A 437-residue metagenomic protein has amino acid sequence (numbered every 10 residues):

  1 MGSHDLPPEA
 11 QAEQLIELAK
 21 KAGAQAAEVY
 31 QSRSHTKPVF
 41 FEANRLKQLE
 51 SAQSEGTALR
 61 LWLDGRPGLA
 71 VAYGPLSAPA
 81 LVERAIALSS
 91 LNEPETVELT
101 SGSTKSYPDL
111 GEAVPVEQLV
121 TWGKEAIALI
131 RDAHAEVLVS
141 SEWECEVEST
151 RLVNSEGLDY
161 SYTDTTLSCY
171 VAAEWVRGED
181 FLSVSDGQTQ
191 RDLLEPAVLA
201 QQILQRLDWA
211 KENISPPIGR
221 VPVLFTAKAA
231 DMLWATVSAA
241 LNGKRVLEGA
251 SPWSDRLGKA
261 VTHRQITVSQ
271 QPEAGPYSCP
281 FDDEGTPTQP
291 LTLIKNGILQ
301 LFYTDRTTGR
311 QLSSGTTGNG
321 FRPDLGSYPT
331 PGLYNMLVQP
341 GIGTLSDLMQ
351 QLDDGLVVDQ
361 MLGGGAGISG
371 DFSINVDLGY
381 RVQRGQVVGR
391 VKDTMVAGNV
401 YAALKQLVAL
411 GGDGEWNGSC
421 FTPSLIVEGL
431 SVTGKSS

Functional and structural regions predicted by a protein language model:
M1-C279, T286-Q289, K295-I298, R384-Q386 (+2 more regions): Active-site bordering "gate/hinge" segments that shape substrate access to catalytic or cofactor-binding pockets
S103-S106, A240, R256-S437: Dual-mode signal for accessory low-complexity, basic/Gly-rich regions
